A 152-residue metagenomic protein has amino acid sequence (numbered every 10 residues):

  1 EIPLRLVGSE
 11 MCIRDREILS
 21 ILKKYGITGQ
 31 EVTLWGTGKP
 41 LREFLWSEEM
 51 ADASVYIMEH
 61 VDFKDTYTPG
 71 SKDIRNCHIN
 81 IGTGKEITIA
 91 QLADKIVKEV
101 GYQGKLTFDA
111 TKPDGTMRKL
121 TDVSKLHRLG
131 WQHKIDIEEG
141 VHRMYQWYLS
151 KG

Functional and structural regions predicted by a protein language model:
E1-I13: Single conserved hydrophobic/aromatic residue that forms the stacking wall/gate of nucleotide- or nucleobase-binding
R14-T33, R42-H78: Alpha-helical substrate-binding/gating segment
R42-E48, G84-I87, D114, R118-T121 (+1 more regions): Residue-level signal for the nucleotide or nucleotide-sugar donor/cofactor binding architecture
M50, S54, I81, L92 (+2 more regions): Non-catalytic, hydrophobic alpha-helical segments
M58-D62, V100, H127, L149: Protein kinase-like catalytic domain
K72-I79, I87-D94, K98-R118, V123: C-terminal "lid/loop" region of Rossmann-like NAD(P)-dependent oxidoreductases
I137-G152: Amphipathic terminal alpha-helices
